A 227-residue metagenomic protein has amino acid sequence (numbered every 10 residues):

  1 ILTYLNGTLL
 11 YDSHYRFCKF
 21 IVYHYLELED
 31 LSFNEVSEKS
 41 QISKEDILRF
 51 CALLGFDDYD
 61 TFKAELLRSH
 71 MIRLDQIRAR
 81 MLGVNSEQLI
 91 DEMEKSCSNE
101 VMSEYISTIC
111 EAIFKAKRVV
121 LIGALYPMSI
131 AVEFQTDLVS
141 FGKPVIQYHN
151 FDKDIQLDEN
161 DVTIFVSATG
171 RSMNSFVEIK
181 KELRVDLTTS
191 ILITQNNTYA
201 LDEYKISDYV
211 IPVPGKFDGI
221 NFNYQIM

Functional and structural regions predicted by a protein language model:
I1, T8-S13, K19, Y23-D30 (+3 more regions): HTH-adjacent hinge/linker in prokaryotic transcriptional regulators
Y4-L5, I113: A generic structural signal for nonpolar/aromatic side chains embedded in well-ordered alpha-helices
E104-K117: Glycine-rich phosphate/diphosphate-binding loops that line cofactor/substrate pockets in enzymes
F114-I226: Glycine-rich phosphate-binding loops that contact phosphosugars or nucleotide phosphates
